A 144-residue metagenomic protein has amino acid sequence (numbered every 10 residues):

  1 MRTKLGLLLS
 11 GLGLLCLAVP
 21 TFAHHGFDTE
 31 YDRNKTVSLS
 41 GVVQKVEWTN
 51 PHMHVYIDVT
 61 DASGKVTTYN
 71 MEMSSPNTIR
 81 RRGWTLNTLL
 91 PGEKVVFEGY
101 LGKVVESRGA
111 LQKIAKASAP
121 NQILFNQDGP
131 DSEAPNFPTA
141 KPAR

Functional and structural regions predicted by a protein language model:
M1-G11: Bacterial N-terminal signal peptides that target proteins for export
F22-V37: Short boundary/loop segments of OB/S1/cold-shock single-stranded nucleic-acid-binding domains
G41-V43: Conserved hydrophobic positions within beta-strands
T49-V59: Short aromatic-glycine-enriched beta-strand elements
R80-F97: Short nucleic-acid-contacting surface segments enriched for D/E, G, S/T with interspersed K/R
G102-Q127: OB-fold/S1-family single-stranded nucleic acid-binding modules
P120-R144: Extended, charge-rich, solvent-exposed interface segments
